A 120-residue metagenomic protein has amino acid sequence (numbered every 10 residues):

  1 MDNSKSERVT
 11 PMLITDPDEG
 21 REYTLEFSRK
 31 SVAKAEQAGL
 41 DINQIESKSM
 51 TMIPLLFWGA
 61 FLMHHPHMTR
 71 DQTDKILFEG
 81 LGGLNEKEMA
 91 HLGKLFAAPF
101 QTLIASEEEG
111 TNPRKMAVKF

Functional and structural regions predicted by a protein language model:
M1-P17, K30-S47, H67-F120: Charged interaction scaffolds used for protein-protein
G20-T24: Short, mixed charged/polar active-site loops that provide acid/base catalysis or chelate metal/phosphate cofactors
E26-S28: Residue-level signal for threonine
M52-M63, K94-A98: Short, hydrophobic/amphipathic alpha-helical patches that form generic packing surfaces within helical domains
